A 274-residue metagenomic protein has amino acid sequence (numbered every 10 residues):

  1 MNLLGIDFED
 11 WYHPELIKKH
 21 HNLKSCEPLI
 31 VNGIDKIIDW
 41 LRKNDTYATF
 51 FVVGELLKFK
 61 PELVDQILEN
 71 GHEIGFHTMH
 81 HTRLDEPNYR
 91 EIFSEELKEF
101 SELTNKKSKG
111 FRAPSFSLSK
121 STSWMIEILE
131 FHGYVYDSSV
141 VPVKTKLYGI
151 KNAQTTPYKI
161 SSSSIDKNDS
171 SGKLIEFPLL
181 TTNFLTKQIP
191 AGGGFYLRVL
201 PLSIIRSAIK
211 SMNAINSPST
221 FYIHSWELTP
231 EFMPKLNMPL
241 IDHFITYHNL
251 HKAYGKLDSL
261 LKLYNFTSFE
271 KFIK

Functional and structural regions predicted by a protein language model:
M1-N70: Active-site beta->alpha N-cap acidic-glycine motif
D7, L41, I74-H77, F111 (+4 more regions): Conserved, mostly hydrophobic/aromatic
E9-W11, E55-L57, H80-H81, F116-L118 (+4 more regions): Short, solvent-exposed loop/turn segments at secondary-structure junctions
H21-P28, Y47, F51-V53, M79-N88 (+3 more regions): The substrate-binding groove and active-site-proximal loops of carbohydrate-active enzymes, especially glycoside
I34-I38, P61-D65, F93-S101, I126 (+2 more regions): Generic structural signal for well-ordered alpha-helices, preferentially at hydrophobic/aromatic core positions
K43-D45, V199-K274: C-terminal domain-boundary segment and adjacent tail
N44-T122, Y134, S139-K146, G172: Metal-dependent polysaccharide deacetylase catalytic core of the NodB/CE4 family, i.e., the active-site-bearing domain
K106, A113-N216: Active-site-adjacent pocket scaffolds in enzyme catalytic domains
